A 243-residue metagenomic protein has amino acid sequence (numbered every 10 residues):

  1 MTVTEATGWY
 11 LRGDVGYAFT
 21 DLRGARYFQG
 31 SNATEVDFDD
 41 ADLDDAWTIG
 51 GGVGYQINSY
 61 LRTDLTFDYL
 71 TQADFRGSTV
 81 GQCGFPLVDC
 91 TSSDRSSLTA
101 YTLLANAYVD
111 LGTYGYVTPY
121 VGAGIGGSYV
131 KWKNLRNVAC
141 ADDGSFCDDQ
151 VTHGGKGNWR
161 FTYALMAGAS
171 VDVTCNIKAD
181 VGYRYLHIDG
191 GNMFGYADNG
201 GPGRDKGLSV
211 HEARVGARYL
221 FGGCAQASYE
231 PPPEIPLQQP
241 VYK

Functional and structural regions predicted by a protein language model:
M1-G50, G216-G222: Short glycine/proline- and aromatic-enriched beta-strand/turn motifs that initiate or cap beta-hairpins
V3-T7, Q56, Y114-G115: Extracellular/periplasmic catalytic domains that process cell-envelope and extracellular macromolecules
Y10, G207-K243: Outer-membrane beta-barrel "beta-signal"
Y10-R12, R62-D64, T118-G122, K178-D180 (+1 more regions): Residue-level detector of the transmembrane beta-barrel scaffold of outer-membrane proteins
L11-D14, T66, M166-M193, G203-E212: K/E-rich alpha-helical interaction surfaces of small helical-bundle regulatory domains
G13-Y17, G51-Y55, A105-V109, A123-G127 (+3 more regions): Residues on the lipid-exposed face of transmembrane beta-strands in outer-membrane beta-barrel proteins
T20-D45, D68-T102, G127-R160, I188-E212: Extracellular/periplasm-exposed beta-strand and loop segments of Gram-negative cell-envelope proteins, dominated by
Y60-T63, G115-V117, V171-A179, G223-S228: Repeated loop/turn-to-beta-strand initiation elements of outer-membrane beta-barrel proteins
